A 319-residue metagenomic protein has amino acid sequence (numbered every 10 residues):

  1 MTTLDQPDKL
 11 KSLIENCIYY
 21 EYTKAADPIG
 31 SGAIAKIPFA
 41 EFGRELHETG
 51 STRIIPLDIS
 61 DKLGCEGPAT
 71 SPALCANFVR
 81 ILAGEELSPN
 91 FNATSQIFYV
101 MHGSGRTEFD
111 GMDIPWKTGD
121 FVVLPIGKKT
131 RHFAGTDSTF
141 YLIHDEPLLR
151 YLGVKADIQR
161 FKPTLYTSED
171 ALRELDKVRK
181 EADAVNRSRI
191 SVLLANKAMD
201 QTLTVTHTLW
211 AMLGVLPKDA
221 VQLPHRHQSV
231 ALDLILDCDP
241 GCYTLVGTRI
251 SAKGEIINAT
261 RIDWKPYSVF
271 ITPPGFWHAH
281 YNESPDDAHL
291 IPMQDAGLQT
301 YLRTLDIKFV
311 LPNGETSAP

Functional and structural regions predicted by a protein language model:
M1-S71, G153-L213, L223, E315-P319: A short, N-terminal "cap"/entry segment at the start of jelly-roll beta-barrel domains of the cupin/DSBH fold
T2-I37, T49, V230-P319: C-terminal functional regions that serve as terminal interaction/effector modules
T3, G135-D183, Y281-P319: Double-stranded beta-helix
I54-E66, L74-N92, M212-V230, F276: Conserved short histidine dyad/triad with adjacent acidic residue
N77-V79, F98, Y141, M212-G214 (+2 more regions): Conserved hydrophobic/aromatic positions in well-ordered beta-strands
L82, E86-T118, I235-P266: A short beta-strand-loop-beta hairpin characteristic of the jelly-roll/cupin
L82, P115-T136, I143-E146, R261-S284 (+1 more regions): Conserved metal-binding segment of the jelly-roll/cupin
F91-A93, A134-T136, H225-Q228, E283-P285: Short glycine/proline-enriched turns and hinge-like loops at secondary-structure junctions
